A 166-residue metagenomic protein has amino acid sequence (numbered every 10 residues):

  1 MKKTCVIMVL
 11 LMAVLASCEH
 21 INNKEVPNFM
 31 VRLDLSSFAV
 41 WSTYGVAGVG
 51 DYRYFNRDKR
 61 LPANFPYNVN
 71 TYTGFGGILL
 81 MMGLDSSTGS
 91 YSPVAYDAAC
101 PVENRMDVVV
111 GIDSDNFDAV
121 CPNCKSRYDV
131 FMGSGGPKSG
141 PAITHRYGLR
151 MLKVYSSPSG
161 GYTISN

Functional and structural regions predicted by a protein language model:
M1-T4: Positively charged n-region of N-terminal signal peptides that target proteins for export
V6-V9: Sec-dependent N-terminal signal peptides
L11, P93, S114-F117: Residue-level signal for mature regions of secreted extracellular proteins and peptides
V14-S17: C-terminal motif of bacterial Sec signal peptides marking the signal peptidase cleavage site
I21-I112, D129, R150-N166: N-terminal pre-ligand scaffold of iron-sulfur
C100, C121-C124: Short cysteine-rich clusters marking metal-coordination/redox-active sites
R127-A142: Short metal-binding segments enriched for Cys and/or His
H145-G148: Conserved SAM/SAH cofactor-binding pocket of Class I
